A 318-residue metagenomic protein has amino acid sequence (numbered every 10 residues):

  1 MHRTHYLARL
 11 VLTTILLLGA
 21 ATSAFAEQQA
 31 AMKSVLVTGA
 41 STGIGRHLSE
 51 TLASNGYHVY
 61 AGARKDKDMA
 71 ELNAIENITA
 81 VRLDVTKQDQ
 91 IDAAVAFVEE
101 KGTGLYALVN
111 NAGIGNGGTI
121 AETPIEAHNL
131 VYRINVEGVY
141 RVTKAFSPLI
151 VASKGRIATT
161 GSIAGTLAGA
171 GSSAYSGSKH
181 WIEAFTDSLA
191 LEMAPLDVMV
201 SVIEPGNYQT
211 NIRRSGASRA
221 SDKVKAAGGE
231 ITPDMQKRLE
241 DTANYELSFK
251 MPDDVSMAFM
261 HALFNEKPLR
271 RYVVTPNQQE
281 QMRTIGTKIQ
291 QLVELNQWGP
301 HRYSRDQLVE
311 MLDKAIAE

Functional and structural regions predicted by a protein language model:
S41-T42: Conserved glycine-rich cofactor-binding loop
E76-D89: Rossmann-fold cofactor-recognition segment
T119-I120, A127-N129: Substrate-binding pocket helix/loop in short-chain dehydrogenase/reductase
A121, L167-A174: Active-site loop immediately N-terminal to the catalytic Tyr-X3-Lys motif of short-chain dehydrogenase/reductase
T143, S178: Active-site helix of classical SDR
S162: Residue(s) in the substrate-gating loop at a strand-loop-helix junction that position the organic substrate next
A194-Y245: C-terminal beta-strand-loop-alpha-helix "lid" module of Rossmann-like NAD(P)-dependent dehydrogenases
